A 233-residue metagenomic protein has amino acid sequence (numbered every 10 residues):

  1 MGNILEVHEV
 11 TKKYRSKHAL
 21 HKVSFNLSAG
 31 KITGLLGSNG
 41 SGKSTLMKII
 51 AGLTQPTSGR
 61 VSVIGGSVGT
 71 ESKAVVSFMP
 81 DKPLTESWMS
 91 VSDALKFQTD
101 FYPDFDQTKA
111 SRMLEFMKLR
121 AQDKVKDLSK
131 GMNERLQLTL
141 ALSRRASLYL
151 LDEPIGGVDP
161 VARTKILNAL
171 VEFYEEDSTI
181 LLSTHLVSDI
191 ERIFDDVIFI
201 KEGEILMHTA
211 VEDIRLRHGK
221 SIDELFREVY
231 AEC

Functional and structural regions predicted by a protein language model:
T33-S38: The feature captures the beta-strand-to-loop junction immediately N-terminal to the Walker
A51: Helix-to-loop junction immediately C-terminal to a conserved catalytic motif
G59-S72: Conserved ABC transporter NBD signature motif
D81-Q137: ABC-family P-loop ATPase nucleotide-binding domains
Y149-E153, V158: Catalytic Walker B motif of ABC-type/P-loop ATPase nucleotide-binding domains
H208-T209: ABC ATPase "signature
